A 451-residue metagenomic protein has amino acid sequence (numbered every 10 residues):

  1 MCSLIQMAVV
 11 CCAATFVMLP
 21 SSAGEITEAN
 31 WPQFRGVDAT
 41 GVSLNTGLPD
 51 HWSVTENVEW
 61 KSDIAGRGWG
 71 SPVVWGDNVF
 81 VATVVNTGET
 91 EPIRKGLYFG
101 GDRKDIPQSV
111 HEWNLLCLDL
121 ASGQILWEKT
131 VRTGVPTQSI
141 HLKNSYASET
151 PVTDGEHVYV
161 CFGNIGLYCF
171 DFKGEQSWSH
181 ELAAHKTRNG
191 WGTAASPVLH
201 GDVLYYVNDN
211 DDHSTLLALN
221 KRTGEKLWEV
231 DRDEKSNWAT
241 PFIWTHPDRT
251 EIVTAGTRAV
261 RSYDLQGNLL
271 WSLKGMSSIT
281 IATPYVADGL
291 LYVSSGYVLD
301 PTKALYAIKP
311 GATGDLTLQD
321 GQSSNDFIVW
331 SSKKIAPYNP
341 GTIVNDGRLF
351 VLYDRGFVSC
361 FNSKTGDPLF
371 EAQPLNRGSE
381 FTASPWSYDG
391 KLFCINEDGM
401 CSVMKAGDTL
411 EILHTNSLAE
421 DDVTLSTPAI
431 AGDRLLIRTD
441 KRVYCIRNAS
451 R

Functional and structural regions predicted by a protein language model:
M1-L4: N-terminal secretory signal peptides that target proteins for export/translocation
Q6-M18: Bacterial N-terminal signal peptides
S21-R451: Noncatalytic, solvent-exposed loop/strand surfaces of beta-propeller-type extracellular/periplasmic domains
